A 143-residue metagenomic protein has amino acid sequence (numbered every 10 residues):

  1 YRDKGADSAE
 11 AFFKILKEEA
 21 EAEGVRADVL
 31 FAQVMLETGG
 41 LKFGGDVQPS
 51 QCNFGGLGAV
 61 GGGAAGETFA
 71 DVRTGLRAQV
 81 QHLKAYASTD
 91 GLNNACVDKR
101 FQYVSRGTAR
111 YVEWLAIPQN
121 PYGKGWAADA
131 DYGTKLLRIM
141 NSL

Functional and structural regions predicted by a protein language model:
Y1-L143: Catalytic cores of secreted/periplasmic lytic hydrolases that degrade extracellular macromolecules
